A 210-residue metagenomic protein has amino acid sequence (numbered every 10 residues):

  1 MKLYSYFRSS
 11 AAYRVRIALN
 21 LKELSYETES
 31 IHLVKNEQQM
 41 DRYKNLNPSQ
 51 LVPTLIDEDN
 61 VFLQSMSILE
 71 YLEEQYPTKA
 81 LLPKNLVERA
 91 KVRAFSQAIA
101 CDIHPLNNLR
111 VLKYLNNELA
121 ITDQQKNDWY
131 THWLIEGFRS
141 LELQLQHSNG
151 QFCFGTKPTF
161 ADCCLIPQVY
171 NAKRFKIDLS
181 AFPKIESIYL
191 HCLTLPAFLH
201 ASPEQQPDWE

Functional and structural regions predicted by a protein language model:
M1-Q125: GST-like domain detector, emphasizing the conserved glutathione-binding G-site in the N-terminal thioredoxin-like
T28, V52, A181, A201-S202: A generic structural-conservation signal
H32, F160, Q205: Short, solvent-exposed turn/loop segments enriched in Gly/Ser/Thr/Pro and often Arg
K44, A90-R93, C164, E186 (+1 more regions): Generic structural signal for individual residues within well-ordered alpha-helical segments across diverse proteins
L63, V87, S180-K184, H200: Alpha-helix N-cap and coil->helix boundary residues
I99-T194: GST-like fold's C-terminal all-alpha helical module
I185-E210: Long hydrophobic alpha-helical segments typical of transmembrane helices together with their membrane-interfacial
